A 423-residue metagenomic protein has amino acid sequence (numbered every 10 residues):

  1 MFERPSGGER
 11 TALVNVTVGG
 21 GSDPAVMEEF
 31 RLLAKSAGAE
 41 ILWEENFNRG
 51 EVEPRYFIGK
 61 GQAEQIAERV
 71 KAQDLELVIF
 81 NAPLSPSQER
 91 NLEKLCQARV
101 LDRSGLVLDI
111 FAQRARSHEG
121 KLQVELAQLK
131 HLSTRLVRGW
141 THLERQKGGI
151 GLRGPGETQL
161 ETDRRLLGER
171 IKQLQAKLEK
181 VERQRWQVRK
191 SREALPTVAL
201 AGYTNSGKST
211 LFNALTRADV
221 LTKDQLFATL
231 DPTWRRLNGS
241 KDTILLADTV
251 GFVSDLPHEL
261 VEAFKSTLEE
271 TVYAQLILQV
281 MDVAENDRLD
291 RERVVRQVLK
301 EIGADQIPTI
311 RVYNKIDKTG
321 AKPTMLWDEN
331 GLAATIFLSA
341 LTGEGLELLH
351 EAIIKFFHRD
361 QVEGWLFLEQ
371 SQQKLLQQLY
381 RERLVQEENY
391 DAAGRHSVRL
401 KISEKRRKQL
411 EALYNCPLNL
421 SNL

Functional and structural regions predicted by a protein language model:
M1-L108, L418, L423: N-terminal accessory targeting/assembly segments
M1-L13, K130, T134-S206, F212 (+2 more regions): C-terminal-of-GTPase-core extension/linker across diverse P-loop GTPases
L13-T17, E44-F47, I79-N81, Q279-D282 (+3 more regions): Conserved beta-strand segments of the P-loop GTPase G domain that flank and frequently precede/overlap
T17-G21, R49-E51, P83-P86, G105-L108 (+6 more regions): Conserved nucleotide-binding/hydrolysis micro-motifs of P-loop NTPases
T17-S22, V52-Y56, R114-E119, Q159 (+4 more regions): Flexible beta-alpha connector loops of hexameric P-loop NTPases
M27-K35, A67-A72, L84-A98, S240-I244 (+1 more regions): Conserved C-terminal guanine-recognition region of P-loop GTPase G domains, centered on the G4
G105-V124: Short alpha-helix plus adjacent loop in nuclease-associated cores
R183, K190-E193, A214-D242, V253 (+3 more regions): Switch I (effector-binding) loop of TRAFAC-class P-loop GTPase G-domains
